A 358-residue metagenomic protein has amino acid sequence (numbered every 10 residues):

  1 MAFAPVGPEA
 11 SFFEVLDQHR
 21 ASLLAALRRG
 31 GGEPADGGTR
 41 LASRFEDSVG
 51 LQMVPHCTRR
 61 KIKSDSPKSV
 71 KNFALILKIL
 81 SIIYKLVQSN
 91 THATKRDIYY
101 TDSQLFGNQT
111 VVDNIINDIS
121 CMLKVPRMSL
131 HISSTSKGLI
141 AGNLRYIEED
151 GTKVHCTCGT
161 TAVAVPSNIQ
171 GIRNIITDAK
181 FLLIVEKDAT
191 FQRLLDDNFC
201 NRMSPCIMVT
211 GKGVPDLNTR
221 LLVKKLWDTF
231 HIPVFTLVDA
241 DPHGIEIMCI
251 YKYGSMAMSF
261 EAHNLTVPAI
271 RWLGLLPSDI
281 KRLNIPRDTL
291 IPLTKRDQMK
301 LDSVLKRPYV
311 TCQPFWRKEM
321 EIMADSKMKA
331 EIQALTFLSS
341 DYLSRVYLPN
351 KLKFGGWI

Functional and structural regions predicted by a protein language model:
M1-P233, P242-I358: Nucleic-acid enzyme cleavage-core boundary/entry regions
